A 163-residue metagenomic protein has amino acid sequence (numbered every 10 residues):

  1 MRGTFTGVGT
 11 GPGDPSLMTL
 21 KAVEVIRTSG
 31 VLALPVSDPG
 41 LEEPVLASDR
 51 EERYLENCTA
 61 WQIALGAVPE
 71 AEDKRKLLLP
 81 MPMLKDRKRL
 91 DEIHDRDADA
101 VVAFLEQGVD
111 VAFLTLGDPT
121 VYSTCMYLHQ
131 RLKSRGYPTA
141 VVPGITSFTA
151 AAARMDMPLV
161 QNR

Functional and structural regions predicted by a protein language model:
M1-L78: Glycine-rich, flexible N-terminal cofactor/catalytic loop recognition
P15, R53, D86, V121-Y122: Alpha-helix N-cap/loop-to-helix initiation residues
T19-L20, D91, C125-M126: Conserved strand-to-helix beginnings and helix N-cap segments that scaffold or border functional pockets
K21, R96-A100, A150: Well-ordered alpha-helical segments embedded in enzymatic catalytic cores
A60-P82, V141-D156: Short, compositionally biased "basic patch" segments
L65, L77-E106: Glycine/small-residue-rich loop that forms an oxyanion/phosphate-binding "nest" at active or ligand-binding sites
Q107, G117-R163: Class I SAM-dependent methyltransferase SAM-binding "motif I" and its flanking Rossmann-like core
